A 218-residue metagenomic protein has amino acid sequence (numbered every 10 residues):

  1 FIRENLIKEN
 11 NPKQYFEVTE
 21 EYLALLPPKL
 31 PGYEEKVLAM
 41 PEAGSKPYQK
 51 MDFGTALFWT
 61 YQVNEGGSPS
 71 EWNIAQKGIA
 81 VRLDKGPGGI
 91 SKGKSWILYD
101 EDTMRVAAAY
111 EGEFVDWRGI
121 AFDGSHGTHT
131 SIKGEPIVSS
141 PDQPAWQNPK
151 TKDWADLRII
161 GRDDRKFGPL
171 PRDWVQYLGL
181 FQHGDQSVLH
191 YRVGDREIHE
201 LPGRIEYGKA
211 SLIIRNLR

Functional and structural regions predicted by a protein language model:
F1-Y22: Aromatic- and Gly/Pro-enriched helix-to-coil junctions and flexible linker segments
Y15-I214, R218: Beta-strand-rich N-terminal accessory domains
